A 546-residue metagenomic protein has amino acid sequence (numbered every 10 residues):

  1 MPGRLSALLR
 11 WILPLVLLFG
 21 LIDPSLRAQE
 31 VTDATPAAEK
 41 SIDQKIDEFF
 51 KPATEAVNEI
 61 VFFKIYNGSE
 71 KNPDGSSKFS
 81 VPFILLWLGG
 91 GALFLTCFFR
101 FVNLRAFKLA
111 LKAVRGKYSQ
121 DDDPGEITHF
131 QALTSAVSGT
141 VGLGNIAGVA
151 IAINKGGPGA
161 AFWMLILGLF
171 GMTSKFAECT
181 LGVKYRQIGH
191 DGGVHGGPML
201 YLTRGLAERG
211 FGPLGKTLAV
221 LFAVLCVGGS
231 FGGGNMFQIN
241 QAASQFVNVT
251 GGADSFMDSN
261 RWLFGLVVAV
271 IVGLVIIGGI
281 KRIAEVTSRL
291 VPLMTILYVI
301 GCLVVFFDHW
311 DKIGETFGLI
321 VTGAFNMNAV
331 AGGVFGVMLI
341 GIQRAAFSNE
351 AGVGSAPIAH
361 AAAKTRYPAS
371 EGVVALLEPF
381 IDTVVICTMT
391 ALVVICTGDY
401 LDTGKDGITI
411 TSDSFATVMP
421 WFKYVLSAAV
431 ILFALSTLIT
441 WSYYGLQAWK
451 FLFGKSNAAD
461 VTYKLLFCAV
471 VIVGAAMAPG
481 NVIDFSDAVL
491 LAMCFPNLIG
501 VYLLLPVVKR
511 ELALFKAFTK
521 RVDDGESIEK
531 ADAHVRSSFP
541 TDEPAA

Functional and structural regions predicted by a protein language model:
L5, P14-L15, F19, A28-L143 (+3 more regions): N-terminal alpha-helical transmembrane segments of multi-pass membrane transport and channel/translocase proteins
S77-R105, N154-G193, D382-M389, D487-G500: Extracellular loop-to-transmembrane helix junctions
W87-G90, L95, F99-L111, F222 (+6 more regions): Membrane-interface loop-to-helix entry segments
L95-T96, V137-S138, L167-V194, T203-Q238 (+3 more regions): Helix-loop-helix module between adjacent transmembrane segments
F101-H129, G148-A161, T173-P213, I358 (+4 more regions): Flexible loop linkers connecting adjacent transmembrane helices in multi-pass alpha-helical membrane transporters
D122-K155, L181-K184, H190-L206, L221-V227 (+1 more regions): Alpha-helical membrane segments and immediately flanking helix-loop junctions that form or couple to the substrate/ion
E178-R186, H190, G301-L319, A329-G333 (+2 more regions): Extracellular/periplasmic helix-exit of transmembrane alpha-helices
L274-S288, L293-A362, E378, D413: Membrane-embedded translocation segments of transport machinery
